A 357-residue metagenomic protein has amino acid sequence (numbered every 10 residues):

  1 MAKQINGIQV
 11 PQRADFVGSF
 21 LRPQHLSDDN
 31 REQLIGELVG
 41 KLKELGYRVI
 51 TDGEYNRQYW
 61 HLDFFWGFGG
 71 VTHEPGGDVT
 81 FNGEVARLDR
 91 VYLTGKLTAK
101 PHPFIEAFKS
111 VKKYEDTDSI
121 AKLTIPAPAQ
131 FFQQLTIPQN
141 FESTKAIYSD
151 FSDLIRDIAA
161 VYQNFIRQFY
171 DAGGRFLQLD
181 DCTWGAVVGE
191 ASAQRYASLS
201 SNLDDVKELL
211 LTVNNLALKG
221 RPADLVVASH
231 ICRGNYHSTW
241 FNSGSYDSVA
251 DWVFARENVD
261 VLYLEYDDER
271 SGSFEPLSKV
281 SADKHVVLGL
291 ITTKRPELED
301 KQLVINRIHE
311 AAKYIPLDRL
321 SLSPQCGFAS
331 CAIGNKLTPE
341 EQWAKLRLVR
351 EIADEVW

Functional and structural regions predicted by a protein language model:
M1-W357: Domain-level signal for soluble alpha/beta catalytic cores
